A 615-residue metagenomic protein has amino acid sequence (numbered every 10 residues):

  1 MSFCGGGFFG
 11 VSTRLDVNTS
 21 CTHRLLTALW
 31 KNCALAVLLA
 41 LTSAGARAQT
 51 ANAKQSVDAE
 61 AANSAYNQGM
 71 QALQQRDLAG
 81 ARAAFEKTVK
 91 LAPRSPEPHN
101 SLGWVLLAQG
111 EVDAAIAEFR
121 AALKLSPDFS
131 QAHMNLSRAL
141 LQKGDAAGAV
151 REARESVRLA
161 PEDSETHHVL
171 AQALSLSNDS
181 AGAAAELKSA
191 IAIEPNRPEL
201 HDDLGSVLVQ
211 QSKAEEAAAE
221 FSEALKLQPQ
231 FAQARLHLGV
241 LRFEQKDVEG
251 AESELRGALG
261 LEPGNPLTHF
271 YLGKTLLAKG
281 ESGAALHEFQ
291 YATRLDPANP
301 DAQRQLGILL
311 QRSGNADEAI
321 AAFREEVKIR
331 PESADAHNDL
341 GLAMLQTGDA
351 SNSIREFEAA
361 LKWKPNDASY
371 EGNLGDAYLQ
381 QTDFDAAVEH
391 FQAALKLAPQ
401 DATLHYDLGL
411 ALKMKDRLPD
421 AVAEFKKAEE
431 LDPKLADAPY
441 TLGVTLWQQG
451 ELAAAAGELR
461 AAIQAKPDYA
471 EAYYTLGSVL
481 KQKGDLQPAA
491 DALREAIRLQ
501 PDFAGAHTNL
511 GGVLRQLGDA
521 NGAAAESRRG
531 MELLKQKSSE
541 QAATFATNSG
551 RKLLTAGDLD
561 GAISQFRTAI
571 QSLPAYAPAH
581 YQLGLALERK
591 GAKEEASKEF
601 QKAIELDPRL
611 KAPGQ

Functional and structural regions predicted by a protein language model:
Q49-S64, M531-F545: TPR-adjacent "capping" and linker segments in tetratricopeptide-repeat scaffold/adaptor proteins
E60-L91, A108, S206, I308 (+2 more regions): Alpha-helical segment of the N-proximal tetratricopeptide repeat
Q75-K87, A108-A121, Q142-E155, L176-S189 (+12 more regions): Structural signature of tandem alpha-helical TPR/SEL1-like repeats, specifically the intra-repeat loop/turn
L91, L125, L159, I193 (+12 more regions): Structural marker of alpha-solenoid helical repeat scaffolds
